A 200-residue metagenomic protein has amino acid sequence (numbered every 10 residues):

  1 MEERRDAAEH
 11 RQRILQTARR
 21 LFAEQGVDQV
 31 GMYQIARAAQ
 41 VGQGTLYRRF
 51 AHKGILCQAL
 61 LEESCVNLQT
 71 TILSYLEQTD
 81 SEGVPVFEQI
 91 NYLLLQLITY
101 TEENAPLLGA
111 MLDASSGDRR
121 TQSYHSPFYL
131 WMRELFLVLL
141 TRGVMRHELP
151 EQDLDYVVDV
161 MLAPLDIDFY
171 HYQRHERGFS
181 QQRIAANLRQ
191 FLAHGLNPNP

Functional and structural regions predicted by a protein language model:
M1-Q25, Q29-A38, I55-Q58, T79: Basic, helix-initiating cap at the start of DNA-binding domains
A8-Q16, D28-Q29, R49-L73, N91-L95: An amphipathic alpha-helix adjacent to DNA-recognition modules
V27, F50, M111-D118, I167: Short helix-capping/turn signature of helix-turn-helix
Q40-F50: Short hydrophobic/aromatic patch on the recognition helix
A59, E63, L73-E103, V157-M161: Hydrophobic alpha-helical connector segments
V66-T70, Y100-E103, R119-M145, D155-D159: Amphipathic alpha-helical packing segments from all-alpha helical-bundle domains
Q89, Y100-R120, H171: Amphipathic alpha-helical segments used for helix-helix packing
G109-D113, Q122, V144-R189: Hydrophobic/aromatic-rich alpha-helical bundle segments in the mid-to-C-terminal region
